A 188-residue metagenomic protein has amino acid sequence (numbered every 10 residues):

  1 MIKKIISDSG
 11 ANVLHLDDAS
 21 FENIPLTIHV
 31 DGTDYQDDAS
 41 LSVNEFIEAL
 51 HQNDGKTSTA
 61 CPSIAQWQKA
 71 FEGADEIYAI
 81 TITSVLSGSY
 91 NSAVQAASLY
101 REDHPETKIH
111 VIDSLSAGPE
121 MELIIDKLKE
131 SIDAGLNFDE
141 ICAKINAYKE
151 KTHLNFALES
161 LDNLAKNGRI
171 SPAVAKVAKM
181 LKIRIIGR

Functional and structural regions predicted by a protein language model:
K3, G10-T27, G32-T33, L86-S89 (+4 more regions): Mixed-charge interfacial surface used for oligomerization/domain docking and macromolecular partner engagement
A19, S40-N44, Q66, S114 (+1 more regions): N-proximal short alpha-helices
T33-E102: Class I S-adenosyl-L-methionine
